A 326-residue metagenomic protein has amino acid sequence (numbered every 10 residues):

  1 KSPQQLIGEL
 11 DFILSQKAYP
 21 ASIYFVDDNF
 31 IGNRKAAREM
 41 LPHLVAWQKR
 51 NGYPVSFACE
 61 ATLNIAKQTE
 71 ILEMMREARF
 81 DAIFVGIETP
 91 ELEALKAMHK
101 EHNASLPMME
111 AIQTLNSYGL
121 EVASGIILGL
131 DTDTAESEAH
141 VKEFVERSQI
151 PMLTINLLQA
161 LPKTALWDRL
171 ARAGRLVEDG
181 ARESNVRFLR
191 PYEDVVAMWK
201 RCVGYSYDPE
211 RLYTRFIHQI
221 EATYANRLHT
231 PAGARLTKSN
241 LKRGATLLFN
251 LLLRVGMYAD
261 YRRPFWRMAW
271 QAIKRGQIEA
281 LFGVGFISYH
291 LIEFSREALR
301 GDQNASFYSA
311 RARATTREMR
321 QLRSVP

Functional and structural regions predicted by a protein language model:
K1-A123, L128-E143, A171: Radical SAM [4Fe-4S] cluster-binding motif and immediate context
Y19-I23, L120, L176-E183, A245-F249: Short acidic (Asp/Glu) and glycine-rich catalytic loops that position anionic groups and cofactors
A21, S56, A123, P151-N156 (+1 more regions): Acidic/polar loop patches that form or flank catalytic/metal-binding clefts of enzymes that bind anionic ligands
N29, R34-K35, E93-M98, L128-E136 (+2 more regions): Flexible glycine/acidic-rich beta-alpha junction loops that bind and position SAM and/or redox cofactors in anaerobic
S56-C59, L157, S309, R313: A generic structural motif
E146, R175, V203-Y207: Non-catalytic alpha-helical coupling and interface elements of nucleotide-dependent molecular machines and regulators
A181-P326: Radical SAM enzyme core and accessory elements
